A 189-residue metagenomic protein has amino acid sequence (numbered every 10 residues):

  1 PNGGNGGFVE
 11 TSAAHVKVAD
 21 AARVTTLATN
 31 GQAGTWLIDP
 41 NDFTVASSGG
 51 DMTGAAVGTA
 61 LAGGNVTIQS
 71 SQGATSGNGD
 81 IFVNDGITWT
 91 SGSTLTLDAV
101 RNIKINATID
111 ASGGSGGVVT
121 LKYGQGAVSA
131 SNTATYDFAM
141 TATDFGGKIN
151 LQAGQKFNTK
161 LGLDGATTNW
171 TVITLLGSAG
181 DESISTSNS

Functional and structural regions predicted by a protein language model:
P1-S189: Extracellular and secretory-pathway beta-repeat/beta-biased strand scaffolds
